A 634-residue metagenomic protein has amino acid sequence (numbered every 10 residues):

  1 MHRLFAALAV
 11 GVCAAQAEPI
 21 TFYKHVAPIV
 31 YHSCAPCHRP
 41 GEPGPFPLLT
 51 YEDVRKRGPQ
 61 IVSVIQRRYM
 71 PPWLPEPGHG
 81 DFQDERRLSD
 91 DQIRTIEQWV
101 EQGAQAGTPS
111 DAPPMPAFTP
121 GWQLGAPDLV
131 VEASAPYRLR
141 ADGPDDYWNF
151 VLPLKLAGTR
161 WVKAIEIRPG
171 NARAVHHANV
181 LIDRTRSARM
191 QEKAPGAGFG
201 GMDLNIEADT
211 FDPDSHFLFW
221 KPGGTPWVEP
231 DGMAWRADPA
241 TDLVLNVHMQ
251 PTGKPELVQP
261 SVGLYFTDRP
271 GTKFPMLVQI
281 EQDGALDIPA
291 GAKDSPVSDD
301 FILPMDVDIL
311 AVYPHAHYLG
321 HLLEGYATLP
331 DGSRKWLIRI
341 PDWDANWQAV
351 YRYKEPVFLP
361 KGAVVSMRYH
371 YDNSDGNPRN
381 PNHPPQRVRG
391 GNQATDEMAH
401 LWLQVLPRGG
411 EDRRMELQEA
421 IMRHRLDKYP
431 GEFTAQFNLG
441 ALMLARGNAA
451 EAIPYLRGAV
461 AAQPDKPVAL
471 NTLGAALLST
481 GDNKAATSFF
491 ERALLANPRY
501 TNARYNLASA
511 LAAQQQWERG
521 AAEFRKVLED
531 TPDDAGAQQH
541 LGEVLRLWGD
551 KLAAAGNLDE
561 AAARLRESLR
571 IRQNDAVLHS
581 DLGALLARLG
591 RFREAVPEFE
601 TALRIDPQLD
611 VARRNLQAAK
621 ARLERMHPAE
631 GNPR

Functional and structural regions predicted by a protein language model:
A14-R160, A164, R168, A240-N246 (+1 more regions): Aromatic- and Gly/Pro-enriched helix-to-coil junctions and flexible linker segments
P77-F82, A112-W161, E166-D308, P314-R408: Beta-strand-centric surfaces of beta-sandwich/beta-rich domains
A445, S479, A513, L547 (+3 more regions): Register position in tetratricopeptide repeats
